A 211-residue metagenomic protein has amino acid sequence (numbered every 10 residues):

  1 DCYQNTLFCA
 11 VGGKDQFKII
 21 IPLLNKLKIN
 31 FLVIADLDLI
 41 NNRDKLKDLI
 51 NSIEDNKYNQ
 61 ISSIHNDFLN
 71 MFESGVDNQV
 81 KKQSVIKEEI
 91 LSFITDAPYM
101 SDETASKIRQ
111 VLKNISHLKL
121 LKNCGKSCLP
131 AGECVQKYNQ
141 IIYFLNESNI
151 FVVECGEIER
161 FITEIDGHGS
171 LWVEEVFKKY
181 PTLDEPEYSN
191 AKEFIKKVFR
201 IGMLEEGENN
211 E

Functional and structural regions predicted by a protein language model:
D1-E211: Acidic, Mg2+-coordinating catalytic modules of nucleic-acid enzymes
